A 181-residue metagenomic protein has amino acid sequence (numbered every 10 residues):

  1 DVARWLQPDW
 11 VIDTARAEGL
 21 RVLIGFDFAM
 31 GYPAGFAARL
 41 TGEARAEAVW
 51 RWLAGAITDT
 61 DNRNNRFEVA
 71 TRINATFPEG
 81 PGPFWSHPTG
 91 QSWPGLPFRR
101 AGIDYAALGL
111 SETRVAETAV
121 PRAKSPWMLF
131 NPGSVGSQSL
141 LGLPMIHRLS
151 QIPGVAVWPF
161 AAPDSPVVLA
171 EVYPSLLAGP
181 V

Functional and structural regions predicted by a protein language model:
V2-L23, F28-V181: RNase H-like (RuvC/DEDD) metal-dependent nuclease/polynucleotide-processing core
